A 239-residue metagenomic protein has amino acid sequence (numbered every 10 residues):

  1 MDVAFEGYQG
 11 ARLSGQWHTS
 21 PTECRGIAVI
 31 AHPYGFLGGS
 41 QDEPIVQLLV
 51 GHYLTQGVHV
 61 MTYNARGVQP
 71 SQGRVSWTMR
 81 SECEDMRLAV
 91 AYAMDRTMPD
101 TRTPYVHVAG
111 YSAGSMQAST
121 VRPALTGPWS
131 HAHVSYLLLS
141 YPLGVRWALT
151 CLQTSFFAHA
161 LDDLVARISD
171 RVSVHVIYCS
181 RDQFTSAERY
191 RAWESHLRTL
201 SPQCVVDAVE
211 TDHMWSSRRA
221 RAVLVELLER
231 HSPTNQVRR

Functional and structural regions predicted by a protein language model:
M1-A4: A domain-start/cap signature at the N-terminus of enzymes
Y8-T103: Serine-hydrolase catalytic machinery in alpha/beta-hydrolase-like enzymes
A31, A65, L138-L139, A208: Alpha/beta-hydrolase
M86-D163, V172: Primarily recognizes the serine-hydrolase "nucleophile elbow" in alpha/beta-hydrolase and SGNH/GDSL folds
V145, S180-T185, H213-M214: Acidic catalytic loop of the alpha/beta-hydrolase fold
C151-A160, R181, T185-H196, A220-R221: Short alpha-helix in the alpha/beta-hydrolase fold that links the catalytic acid
D170, V176-Y178, D182: Short beta-strand/loop motif that positions the catalytic acidic residue of the alpha/beta-hydrolase fold
T211-L224: Catalytic histidine-centered segment of alpha/beta-hydrolase-like enzymes
